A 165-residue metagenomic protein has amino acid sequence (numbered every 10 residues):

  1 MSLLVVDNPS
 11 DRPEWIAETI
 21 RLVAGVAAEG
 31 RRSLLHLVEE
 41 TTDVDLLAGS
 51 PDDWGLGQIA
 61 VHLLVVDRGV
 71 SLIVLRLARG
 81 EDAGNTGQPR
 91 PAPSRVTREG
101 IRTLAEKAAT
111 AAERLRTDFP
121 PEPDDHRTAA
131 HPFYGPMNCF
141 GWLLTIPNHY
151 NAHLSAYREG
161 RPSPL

Functional and structural regions predicted by a protein language model:
M1, G30-S33, A111, C139: Terminal low-complexity, poorly structured segments
M1-L22, R68-A130, L165: Short, helix-capping/interhelical loops that line the mouth of catalytic, cofactor-, or ligand-binding pockets
R12-L47, P51: Long, hydrophobic N-terminal alpha-helical segment
I16, E29-R31, V65, P89 (+1 more regions): Bulky hydrophobic/aromatic packing residues
A24, A28, D53, A60-L64 (+3 more regions): Generic structural concept
S33-L37, T110-D118, A152: Solvent-exposed, charged/polar functional surfaces in cytosolic regulatory/catalytic domains
D43-G87, D125-L165: Short, contiguous alpha-helical
